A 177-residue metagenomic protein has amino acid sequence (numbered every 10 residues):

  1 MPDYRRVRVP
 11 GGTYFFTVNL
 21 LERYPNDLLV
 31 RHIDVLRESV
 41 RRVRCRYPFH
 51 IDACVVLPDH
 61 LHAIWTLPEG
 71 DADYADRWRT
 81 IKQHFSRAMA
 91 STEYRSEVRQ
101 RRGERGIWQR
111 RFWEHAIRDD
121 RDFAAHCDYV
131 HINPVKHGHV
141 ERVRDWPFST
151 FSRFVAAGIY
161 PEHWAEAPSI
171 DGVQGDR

Functional and structural regions predicted by a protein language model:
M1-R177: Short catalytic/metal-binding and nucleic-acid-binding patches
